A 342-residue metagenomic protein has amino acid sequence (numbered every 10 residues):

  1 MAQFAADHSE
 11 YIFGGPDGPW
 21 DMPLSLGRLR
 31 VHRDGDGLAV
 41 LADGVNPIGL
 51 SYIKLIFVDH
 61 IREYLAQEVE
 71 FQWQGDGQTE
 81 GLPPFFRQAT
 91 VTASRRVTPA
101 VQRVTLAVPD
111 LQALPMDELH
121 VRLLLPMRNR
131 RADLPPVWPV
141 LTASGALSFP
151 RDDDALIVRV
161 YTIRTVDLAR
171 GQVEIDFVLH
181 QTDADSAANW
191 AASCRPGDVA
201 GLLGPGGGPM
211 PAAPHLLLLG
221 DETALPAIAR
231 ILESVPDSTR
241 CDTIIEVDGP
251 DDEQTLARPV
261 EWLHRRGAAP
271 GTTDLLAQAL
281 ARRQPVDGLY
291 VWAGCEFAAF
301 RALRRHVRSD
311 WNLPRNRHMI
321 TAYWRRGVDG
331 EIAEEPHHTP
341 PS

Functional and structural regions predicted by a protein language model:
M1-S342: Extended, composition-driven regions rather than compact fold-specific motifs
